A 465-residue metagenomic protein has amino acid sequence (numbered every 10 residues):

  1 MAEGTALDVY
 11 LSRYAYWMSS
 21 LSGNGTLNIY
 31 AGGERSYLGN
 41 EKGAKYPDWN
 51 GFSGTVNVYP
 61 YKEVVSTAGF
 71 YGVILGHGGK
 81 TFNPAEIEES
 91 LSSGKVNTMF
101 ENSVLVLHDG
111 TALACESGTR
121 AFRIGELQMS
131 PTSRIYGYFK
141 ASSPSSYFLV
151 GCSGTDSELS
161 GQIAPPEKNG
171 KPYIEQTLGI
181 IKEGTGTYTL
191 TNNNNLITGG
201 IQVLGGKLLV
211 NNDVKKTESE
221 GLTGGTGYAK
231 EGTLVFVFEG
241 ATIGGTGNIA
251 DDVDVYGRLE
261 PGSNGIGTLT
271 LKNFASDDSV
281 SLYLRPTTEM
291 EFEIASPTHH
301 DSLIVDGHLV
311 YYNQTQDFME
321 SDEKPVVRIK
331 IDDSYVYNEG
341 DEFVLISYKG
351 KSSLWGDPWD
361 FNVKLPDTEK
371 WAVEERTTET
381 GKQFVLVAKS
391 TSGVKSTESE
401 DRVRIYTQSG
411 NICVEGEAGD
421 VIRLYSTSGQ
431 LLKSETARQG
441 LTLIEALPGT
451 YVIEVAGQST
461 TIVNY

Functional and structural regions predicted by a protein language model:
M1-F100, R134-G232, Q314-S321: Extracellular repeat-rich scaffold modules on cell surfaces
G33, Q128, T187, K207 (+4 more regions): A structural signal for beta-strand register positions
F52, L127, G206, L259 (+4 more regions): Residue-level detector of buried hydrophobic side-chain packing in well-ordered secondary-structure elements
G78-F82, T119-R120, S153-T155, D213-K216 (+5 more regions): Acidic glycine-/aspartate-rich tracts in secreted/extracellular proteins
C115, G137-P165, N169-K171, Q176-T177 (+1 more regions): Extracellular/surface-exposed low-complexity segments
S142-V150, G154-D156, G179-I180, F238-D341: Extracellular beta-strand/loop-rich repeat segments of large surface/secreted proteins
K216, V387-D401: Low-complexity, Pro/Thr/Ser/Gly/Ala-rich linker/spacer regions in secreted, extracellular modular proteins
K395-Y465: C-terminal outer-membrane/trafficking sorting elements
